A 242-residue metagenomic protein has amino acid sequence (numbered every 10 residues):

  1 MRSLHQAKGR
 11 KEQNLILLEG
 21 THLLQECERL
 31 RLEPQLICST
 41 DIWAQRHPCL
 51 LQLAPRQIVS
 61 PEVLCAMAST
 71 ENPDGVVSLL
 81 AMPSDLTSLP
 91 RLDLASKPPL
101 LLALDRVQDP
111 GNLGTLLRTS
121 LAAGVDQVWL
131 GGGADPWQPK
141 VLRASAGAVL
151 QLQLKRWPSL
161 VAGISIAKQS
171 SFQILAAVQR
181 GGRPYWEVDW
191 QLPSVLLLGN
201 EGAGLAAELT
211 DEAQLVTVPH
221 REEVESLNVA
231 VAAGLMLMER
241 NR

Functional and structural regions predicted by a protein language model:
M1-A44, G133-A134: Boundary-proximal intrinsically disordered activation/regulatory segments immediately upstream of a helical core
G20, Q108-T115, S226-A232: Amphipathic alpha-helical repeat scaffolds
R29, S84-G181: RNA substrate-binding interface of SAM-dependent RNA methyltransferases
R46, A134-V141, A203-E208: Short, glycine/polar-rich helix-capping loops at beta-to-alpha or helix-loop-helix junctions that flank or form
L53-A81: Glycine/small-residue-rich loop that forms an oxyanion/phosphate-binding "nest" at active or ligand-binding sites
V59-E62, D105, G131-G132, Q153 (+1 more regions): Short beta->alpha connector loops at strand-helix junctions that form conserved, small/polar/Pro-enriched
S78, T119-A123, V141-V149, A207-R242: Structured adenosyl-cofactor binding patch, chiefly the S-adenosyl-L-methionine
L175-V224: Active-site/ligand-binding-proximal alpha/beta "capping" segment
